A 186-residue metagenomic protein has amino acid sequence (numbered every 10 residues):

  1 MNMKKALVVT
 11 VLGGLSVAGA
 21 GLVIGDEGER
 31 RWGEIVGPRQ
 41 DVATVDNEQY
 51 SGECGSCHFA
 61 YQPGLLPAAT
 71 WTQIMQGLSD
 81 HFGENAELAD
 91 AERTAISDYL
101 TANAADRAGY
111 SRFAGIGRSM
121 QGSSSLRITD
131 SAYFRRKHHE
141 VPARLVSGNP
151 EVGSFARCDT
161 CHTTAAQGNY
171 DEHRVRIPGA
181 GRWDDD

Functional and structural regions predicted by a protein language model:
N2-T10: Bacterial N-terminal signal peptides that target proteins for export
T10-A18: Bacterial N-terminal signal peptides
V23-G55, A60-T94, A105-R107, R112-D186: Sequence context surrounding c-type heme c attachment/ligation sites in exported
A95-T101: A contiguous pocket-lining binding segment that forms or flanks enzyme active sites
